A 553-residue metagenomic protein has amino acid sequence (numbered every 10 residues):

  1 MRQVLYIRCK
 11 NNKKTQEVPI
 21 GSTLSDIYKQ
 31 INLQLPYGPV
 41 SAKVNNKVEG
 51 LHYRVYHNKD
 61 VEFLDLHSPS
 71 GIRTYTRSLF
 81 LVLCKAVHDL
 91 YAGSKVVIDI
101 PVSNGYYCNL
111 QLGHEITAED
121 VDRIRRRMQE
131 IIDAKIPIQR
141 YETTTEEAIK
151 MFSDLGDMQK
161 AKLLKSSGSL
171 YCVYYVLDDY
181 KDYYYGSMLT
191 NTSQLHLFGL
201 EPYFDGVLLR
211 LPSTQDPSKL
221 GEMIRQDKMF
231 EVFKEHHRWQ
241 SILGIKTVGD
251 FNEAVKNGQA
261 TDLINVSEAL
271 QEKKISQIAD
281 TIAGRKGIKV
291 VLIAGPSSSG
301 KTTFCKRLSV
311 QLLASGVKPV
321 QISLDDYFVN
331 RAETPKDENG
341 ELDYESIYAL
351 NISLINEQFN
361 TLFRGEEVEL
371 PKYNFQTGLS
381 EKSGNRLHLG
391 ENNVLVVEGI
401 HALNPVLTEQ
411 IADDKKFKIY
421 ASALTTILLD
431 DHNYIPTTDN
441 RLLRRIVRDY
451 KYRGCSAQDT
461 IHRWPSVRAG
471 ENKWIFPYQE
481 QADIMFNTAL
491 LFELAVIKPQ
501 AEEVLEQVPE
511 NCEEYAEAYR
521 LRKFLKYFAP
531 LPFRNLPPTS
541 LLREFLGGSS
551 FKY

Functional and structural regions predicted by a protein language model:
Y53-Y56, D60-I72, A86, K95-K273 (+2 more regions): Auxiliary tRNA-acceptor-end handling modules of aminoacyl-tRNA synthetases
K286, T408-Y553: Conserved NTP phosphate-binding and transfer environment spanning the P-loop NTPase/kinase superfamily
V291-I293: Hydrophobic anchor at the beta1->P-loop junction of P-loop NTPases
K301: Conserved lysine of the Walker
F304, L308: Hydrophobic positions on the alpha1 helix immediately C-terminal to the Walker A/P-loop
V310-V320: Post-Walker A helix-loop "phosphate-sensing" segment adjacent to the P-loop in P-loop NTPases
I322, V329, E333-Q376: Conserved nucleotide-sensing/catalytic segment adjacent to the nucleotide-binding pocket in NTP-handling enzymes
N356-D414, W464-Y478: Glycine-rich phosphate-binding loop used to anchor ATP phosphates in small-molecule kinases, encompassing both
